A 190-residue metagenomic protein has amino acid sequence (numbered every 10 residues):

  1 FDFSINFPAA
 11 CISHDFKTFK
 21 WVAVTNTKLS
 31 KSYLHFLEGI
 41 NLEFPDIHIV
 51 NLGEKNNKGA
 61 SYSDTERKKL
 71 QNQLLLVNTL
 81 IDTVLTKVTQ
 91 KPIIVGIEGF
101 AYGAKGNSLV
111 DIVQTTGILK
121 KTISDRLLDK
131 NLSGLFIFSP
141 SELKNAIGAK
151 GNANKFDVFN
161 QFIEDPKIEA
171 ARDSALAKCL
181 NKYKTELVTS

Functional and structural regions predicted by a protein language model:
F1-S190: Phosphate- and other anionic-substrate recognition elements at nucleic-acid/protein interfaces
